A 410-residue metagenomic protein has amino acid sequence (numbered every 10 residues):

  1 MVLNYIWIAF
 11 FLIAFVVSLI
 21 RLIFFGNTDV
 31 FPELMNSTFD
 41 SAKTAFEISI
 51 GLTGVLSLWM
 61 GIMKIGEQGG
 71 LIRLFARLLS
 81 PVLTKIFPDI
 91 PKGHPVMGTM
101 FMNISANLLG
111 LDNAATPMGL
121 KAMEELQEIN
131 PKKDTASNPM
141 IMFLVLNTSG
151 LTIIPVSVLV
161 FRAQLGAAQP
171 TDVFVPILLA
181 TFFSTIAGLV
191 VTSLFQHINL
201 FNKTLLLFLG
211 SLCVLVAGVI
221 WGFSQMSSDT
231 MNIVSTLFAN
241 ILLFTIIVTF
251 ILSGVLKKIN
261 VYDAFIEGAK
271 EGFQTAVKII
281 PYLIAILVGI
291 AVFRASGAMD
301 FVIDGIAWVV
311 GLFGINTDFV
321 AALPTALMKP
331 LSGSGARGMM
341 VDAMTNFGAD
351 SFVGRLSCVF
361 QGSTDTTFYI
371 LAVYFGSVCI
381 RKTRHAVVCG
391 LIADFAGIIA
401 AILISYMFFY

Functional and structural regions predicted by a protein language model:
M1-G54, V160-R294, L312-F313, H385-Y410: Signature of multi-pass transmembrane helix bundles
V2, P91, G98-M100, T135-M140 (+4 more regions): Generic hydrophobic alpha-helical membrane-segment signal
Y5, E33, A45, H94 (+9 more regions): Hydrophobic alpha-helical context, especially transmembrane and signal-peptide helices
F31-E128, K257-N346: Membrane-embedded alpha-helical segments and adjacent helix-loop junctions characteristic of multi-pass solute
N36-F39, F46, P95-M97, K132-M140 (+2 more regions): Hydrophobic alpha-helical segments, principally membrane-spanning helices and signal/leader peptides
F101, S105, M140, M231-V234 (+2 more regions): Generic signal for short, ordered secondary-structure residues within or immediately flanking folded domains
A115, A122-R162, A167-H197, L323-Y410: C-terminal transmembrane helix pair
